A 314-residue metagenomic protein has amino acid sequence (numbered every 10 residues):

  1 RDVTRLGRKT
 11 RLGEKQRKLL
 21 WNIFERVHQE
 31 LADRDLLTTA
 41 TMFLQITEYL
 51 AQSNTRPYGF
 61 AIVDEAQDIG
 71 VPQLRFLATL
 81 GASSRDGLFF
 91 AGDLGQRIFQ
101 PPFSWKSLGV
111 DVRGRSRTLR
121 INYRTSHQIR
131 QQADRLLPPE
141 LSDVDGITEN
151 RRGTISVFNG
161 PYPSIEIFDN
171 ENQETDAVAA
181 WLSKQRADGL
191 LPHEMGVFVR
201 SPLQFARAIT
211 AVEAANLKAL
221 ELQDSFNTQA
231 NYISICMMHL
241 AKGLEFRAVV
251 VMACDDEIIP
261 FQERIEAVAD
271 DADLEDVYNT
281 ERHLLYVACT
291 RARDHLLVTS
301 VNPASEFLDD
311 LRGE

Functional and structural regions predicted by a protein language model:
R1-Q16: ATP-hydrolysis module of ASCE/P-loop NTPase motor domains, specifically the Walker B Asp-Glu catalytic pair
K15-Q16, N22-L36, A51-V63, Q67-L220 (+5 more regions): Conserved helicase motor core of SF1/SF2 NTP-dependent helicases
R34-L44: Short glycine-rich substrate-engagement loop in P-loop NTPases that contacts/grips substrate
T47: Catalytic-site microenvironment of enzymes that process N-acetyl-hexosamine-containing cell-wall polysaccharides
E266-N279, H283-E314: Helicase C-terminal subdomain and adjacent C-terminal extension
